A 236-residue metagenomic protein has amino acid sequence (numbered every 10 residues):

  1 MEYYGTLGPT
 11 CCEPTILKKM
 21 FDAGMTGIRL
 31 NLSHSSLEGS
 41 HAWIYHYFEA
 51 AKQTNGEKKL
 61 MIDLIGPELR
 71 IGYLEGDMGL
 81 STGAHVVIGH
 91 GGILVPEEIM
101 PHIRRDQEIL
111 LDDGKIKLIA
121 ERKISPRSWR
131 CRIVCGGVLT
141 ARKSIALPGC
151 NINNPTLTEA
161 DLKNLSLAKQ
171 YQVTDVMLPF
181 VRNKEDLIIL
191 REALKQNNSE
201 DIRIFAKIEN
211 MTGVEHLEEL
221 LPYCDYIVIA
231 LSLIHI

Functional and structural regions predicted by a protein language model:
M1-G5, E57-M61, R142, L147-I152 (+1 more regions): Short beta-strand/loop segments at the ligand-binding rim of alpha/beta enzyme cores
Y3-L7, I28-L30, L60-I62, V176-L178 (+2 more regions): Hydrophobic faces of well-ordered beta-strands that scaffold small-molecule active sites in alpha/beta enzyme cores
T6, N31, D63, D106 (+3 more regions): Conserved, mostly hydrophobic/aromatic
E13-P14, S35-A50, F180-Q196, G213-E215: Active-site-adjacent beta->alpha loops and helix N-cap segments on the catalytic face of soluble alpha/beta enzymes
T15-M20, T212-P222: Catalytic cores of alpha/beta
D22-G27, Y171-T174, K195, P222-I227: Glycine-enriched alpha-helix->loop->beta-strand junction motifs that scaffold or abut catalytic
G66, R70-L165: Beta-strand/loop-dominated core regions that host nucleotide or nucleotide-derived cofactor-binding catalytic loops
I234-I236: Conserved small/polar residues in nucleotide/adenosyl-binding loops
